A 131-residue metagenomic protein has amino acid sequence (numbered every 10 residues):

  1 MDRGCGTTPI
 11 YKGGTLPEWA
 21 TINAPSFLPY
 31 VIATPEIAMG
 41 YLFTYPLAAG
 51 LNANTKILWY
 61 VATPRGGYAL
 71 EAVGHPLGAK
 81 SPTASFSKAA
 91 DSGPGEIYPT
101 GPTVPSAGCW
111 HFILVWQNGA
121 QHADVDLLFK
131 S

Functional and structural regions predicted by a protein language model:
M1-P105, C109-S131: Contiguous segments within soluble domain cores/interaction surfaces
